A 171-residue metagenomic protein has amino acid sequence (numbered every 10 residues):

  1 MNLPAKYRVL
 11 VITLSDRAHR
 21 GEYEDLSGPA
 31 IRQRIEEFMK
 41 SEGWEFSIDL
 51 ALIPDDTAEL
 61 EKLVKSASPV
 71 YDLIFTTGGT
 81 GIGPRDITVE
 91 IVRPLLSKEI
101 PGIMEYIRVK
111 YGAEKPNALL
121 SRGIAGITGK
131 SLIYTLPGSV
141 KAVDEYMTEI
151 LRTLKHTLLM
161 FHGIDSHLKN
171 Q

Functional and structural regions predicted by a protein language model:
M1-Q171: Non-catalytic beta/alpha edge segments that cap or flank active sites
